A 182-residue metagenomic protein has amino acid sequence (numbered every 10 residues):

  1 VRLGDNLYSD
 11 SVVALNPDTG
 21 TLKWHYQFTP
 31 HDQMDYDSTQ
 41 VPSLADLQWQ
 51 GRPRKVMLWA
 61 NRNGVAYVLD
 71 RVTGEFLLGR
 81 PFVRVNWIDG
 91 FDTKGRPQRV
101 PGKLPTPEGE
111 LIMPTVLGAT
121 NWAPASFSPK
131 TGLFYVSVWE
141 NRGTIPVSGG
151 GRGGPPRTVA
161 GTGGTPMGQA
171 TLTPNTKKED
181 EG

Functional and structural regions predicted by a protein language model:
R2-S38, A45-P53, V65-L111, R142-G182: Extracytoplasmic/lumenal domain signature
P53-K55, K130-G132: Short coil/turn segments that connect the beta-strands within blades of beta-propeller domains
V65, G132-L133: Generic structural signal for coil-to-beta-strand starts
T115-N121: Active-site glycine- and acidic-residue-rich loops that bind and position anionic ligands or nucleotide-like cofactors
